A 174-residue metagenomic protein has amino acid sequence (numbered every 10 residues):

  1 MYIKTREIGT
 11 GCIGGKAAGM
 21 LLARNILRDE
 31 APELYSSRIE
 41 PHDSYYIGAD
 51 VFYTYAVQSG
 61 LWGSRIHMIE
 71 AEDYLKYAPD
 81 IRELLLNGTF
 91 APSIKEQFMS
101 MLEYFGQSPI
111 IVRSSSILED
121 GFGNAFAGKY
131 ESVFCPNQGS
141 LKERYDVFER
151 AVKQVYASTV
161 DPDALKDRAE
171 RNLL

Functional and structural regions predicted by a protein language model:
M1-L174: Nucleotide/phosphate-binding sheet-loop regions of phosphoryl- and nucleotidyl-transfer enzymes
